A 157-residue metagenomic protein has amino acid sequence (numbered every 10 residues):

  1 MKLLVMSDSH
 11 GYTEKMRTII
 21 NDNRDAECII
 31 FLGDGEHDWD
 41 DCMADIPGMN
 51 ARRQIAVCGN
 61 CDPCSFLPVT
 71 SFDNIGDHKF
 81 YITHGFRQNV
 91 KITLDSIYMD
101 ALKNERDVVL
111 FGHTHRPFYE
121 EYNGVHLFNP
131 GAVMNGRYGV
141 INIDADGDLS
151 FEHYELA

Functional and structural regions predicted by a protein language model:
M1-M49, D62-F66, D146-D148, Y154: N-terminal active-site segment of His-dependent metallophosphoesterases
L3-V5, N74, F80-I82, Y138-I141 (+1 more regions): Core dinuclear metal-dependent hydrolase active-site scaffold
V5-S7, I29-D34, I55-N60, Y81-H84 (+2 more regions): Active-site neighborhood of phospho(di)ester-bond hydrolases with catalytic His/Asp-centered motifs
H10-E14, E36-D40, C61-F66, Q88-T93 (+2 more regions): Active-site environment of divalent metal-dependent phosphoester hydrolases
I46, T70-N74, A101, P117-Y119: Short secondary-structure boundary/capping segments
A51-V90: Helix-adjacent hinge/juxtasegments
I92-D100: Charged helix-capping and loop-helix junction motifs
M99, K103-E105, E121-A157: Binuclear metal-dependent phosphoesterase catalytic core
